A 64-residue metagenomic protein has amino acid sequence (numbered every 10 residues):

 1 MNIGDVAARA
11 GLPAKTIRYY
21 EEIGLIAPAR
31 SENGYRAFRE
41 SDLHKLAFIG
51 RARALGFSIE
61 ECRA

Functional and structural regions predicted by a protein language model:
N2-A8, A27-P28, E40-A64: Arg/Lys-rich, alpha-helical DNA-contact motif
A8, E21-E22: Alpha-helical residues within the helix-turn-helix
T16: Residues in the helix-turn-helix
Y19, L25-I26: Short amphipathic alpha-helical "recognition" segments used for binding
Y20, F38: Conserved active-site tyrosine of GNAT-family acetyltransferases
R30-Y35: Short, Lys/Arg-rich nucleic-acid/phosphate-binding segment
